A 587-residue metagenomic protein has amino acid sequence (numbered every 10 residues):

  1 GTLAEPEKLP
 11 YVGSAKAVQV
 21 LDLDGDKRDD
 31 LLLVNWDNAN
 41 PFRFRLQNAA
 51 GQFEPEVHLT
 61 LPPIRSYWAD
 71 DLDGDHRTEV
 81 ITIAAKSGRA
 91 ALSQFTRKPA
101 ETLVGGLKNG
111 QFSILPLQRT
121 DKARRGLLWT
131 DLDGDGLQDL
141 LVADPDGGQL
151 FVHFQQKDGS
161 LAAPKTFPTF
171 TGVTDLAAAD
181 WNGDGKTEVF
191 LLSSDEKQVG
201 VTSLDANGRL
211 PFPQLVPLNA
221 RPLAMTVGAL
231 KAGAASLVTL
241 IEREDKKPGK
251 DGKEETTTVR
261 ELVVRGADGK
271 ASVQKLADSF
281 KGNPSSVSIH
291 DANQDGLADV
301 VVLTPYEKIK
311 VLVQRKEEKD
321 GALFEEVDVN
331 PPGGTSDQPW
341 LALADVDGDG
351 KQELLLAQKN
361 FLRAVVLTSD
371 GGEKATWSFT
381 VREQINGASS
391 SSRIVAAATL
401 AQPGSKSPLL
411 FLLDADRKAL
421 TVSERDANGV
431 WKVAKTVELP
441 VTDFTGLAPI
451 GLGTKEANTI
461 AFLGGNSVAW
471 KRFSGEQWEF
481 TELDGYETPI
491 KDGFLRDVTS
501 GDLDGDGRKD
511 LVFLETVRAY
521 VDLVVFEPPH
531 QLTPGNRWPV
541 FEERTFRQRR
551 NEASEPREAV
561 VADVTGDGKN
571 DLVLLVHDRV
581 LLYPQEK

Functional and structural regions predicted by a protein language model:
G1-K587: Beta-propeller-forming repeat regions
